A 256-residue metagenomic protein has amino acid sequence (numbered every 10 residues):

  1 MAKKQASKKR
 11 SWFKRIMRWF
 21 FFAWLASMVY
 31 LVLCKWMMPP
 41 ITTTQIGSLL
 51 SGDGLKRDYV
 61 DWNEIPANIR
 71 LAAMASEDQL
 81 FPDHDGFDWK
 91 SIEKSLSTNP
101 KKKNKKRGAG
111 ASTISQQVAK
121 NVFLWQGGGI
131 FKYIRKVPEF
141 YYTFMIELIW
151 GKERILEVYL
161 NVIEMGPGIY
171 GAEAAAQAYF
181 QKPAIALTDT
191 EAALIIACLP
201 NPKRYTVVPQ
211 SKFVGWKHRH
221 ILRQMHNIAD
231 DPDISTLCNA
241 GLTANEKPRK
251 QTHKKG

Functional and structural regions predicted by a protein language model:
A2-G256: Juxtamembrane regions of bacterial inner-membrane/periplasmic proteins, predominantly the peptidoglycan biogenesis
